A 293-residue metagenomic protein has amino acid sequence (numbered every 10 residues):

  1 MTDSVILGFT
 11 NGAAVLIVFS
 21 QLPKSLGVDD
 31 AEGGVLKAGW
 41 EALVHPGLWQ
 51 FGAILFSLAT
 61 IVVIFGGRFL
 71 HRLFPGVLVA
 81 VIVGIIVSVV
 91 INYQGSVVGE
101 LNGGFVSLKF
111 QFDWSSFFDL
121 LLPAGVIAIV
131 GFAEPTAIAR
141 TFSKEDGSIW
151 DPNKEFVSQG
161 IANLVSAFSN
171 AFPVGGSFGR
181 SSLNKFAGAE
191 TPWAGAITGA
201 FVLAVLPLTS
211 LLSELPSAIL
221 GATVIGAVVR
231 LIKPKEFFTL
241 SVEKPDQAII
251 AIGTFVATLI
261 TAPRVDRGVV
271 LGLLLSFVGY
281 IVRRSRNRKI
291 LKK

Functional and structural regions predicted by a protein language model:
M1-D146, L208-K292: Core transmembrane helix bundle of multi-pass membrane transport proteins
L7, V157, P192-G195, V269-V270: Hydrophobic/aromatic positions within or immediately flanking transmembrane alpha-helices of multi-pass small-molecule
W114-W193: Membrane-embedded helical hairpins/re-entrant loop segments and their flanking transmembrane helices within multi-pass
K154-N163, T198-L203, A218: Alpha-helical transmembrane segments of multi-pass membrane proteins
G195-L211: Short, conserved aromatic-histidine micro-motifs
